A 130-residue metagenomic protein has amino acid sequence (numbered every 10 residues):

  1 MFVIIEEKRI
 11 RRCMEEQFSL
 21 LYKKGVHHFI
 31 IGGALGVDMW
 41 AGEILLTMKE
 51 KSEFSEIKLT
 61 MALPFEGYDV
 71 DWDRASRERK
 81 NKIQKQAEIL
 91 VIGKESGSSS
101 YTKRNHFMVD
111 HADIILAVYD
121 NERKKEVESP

Functional and structural regions predicted by a protein language model:
M1-P130: Acidic/glycine-enriched connector segments
